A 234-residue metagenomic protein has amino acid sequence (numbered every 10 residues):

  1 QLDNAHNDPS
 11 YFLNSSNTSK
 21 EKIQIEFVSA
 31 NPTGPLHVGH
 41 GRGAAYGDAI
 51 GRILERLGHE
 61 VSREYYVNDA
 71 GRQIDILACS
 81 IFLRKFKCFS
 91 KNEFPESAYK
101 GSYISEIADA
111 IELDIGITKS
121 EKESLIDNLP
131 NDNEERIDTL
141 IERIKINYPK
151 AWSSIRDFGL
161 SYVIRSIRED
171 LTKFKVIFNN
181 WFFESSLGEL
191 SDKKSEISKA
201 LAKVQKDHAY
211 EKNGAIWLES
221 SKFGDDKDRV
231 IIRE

Functional and structural regions predicted by a protein language model:
Q1-E234: NTP-dependent nucleotidyl-transfer catalytic core
